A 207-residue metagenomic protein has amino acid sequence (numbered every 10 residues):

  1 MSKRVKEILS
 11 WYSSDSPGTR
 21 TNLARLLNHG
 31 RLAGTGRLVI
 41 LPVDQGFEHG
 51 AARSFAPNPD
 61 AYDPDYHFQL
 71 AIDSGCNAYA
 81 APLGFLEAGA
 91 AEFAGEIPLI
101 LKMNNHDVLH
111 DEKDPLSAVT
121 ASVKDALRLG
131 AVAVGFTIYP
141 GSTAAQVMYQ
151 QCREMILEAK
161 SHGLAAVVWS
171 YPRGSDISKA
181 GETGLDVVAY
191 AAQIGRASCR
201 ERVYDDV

Functional and structural regions predicted by a protein language model:
M1-D44: N-terminal basic, low-complexity leaders that serve as flexible interaction/assembly modules and, when applicable, as
K3, A33, L38-I40, Q45-D205: Alpha/beta enzyme core
